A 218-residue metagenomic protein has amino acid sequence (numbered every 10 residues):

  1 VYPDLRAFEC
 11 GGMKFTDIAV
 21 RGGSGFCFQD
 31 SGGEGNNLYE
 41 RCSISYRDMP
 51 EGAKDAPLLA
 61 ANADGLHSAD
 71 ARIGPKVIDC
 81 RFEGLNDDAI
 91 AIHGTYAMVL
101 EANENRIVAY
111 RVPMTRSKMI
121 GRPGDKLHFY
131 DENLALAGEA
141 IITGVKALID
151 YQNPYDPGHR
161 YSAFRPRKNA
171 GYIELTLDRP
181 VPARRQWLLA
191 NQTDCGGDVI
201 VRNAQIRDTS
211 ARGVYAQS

Functional and structural regions predicted by a protein language model:
V1, R106-V112, L148-P182: A generic structural motif
Y2-D4, C10, D17-I18, M114-L134 (+1 more regions): Extended Gly/Ser/Thr-rich low-complexity repeat segments, especially those forming or decorating extracellular
Y2-P3, S24-D30, R47-P57, N62-D64 (+5 more regions): Short glycine/acidic-rich loop motifs that flank beta-strands on beta-rich extracellular proteins
F8, S31, A69, H93 (+5 more regions): A structural detector for beta-sheet-dominated domains
G11-G22, E34-M49, R72-G84, D125 (+2 more regions): Right-handed parallel beta-helix
G23, A63, S68, V77 (+5 more regions): Interface-prone segments of viral and bacterial extracellular assemblies
M98-I107: Short, basic/aromatic beta-hairpin or loop at an interaction surface
R116-K168: Ser/Thr/Gly-rich low-complexity blocks that favor extended beta-strand/coil architectures
